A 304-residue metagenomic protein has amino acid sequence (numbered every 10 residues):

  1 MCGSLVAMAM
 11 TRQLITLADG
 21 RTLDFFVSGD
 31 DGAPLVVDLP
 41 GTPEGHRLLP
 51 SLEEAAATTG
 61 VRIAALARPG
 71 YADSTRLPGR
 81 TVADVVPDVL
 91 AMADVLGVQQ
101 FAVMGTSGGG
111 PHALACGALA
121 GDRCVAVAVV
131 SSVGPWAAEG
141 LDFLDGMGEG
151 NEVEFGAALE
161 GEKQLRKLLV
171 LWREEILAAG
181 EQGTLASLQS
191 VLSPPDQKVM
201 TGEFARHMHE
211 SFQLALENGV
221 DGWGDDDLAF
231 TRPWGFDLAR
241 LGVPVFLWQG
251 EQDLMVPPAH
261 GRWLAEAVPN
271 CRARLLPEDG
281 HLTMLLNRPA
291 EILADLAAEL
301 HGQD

Functional and structural regions predicted by a protein language model:
V6-V27: N-terminal cap/lid segment of alpha/beta-hydrolase-fold proteins
R21-D73: Conserved HGGG/HGGXW glycine-rich cap/lid loop of the alpha/beta-hydrolase fold
D84-F101: Conserved acidic catalytic loop of the alpha/beta-hydrolase fold
Q100-D142: Conserved hydrolase catalytic core segment
M147-F236: Alpha/beta-hydrolase
L241, L247-Q249, D253: Short beta-strand/loop motif that positions the catalytic acidic residue of the alpha/beta-hydrolase fold
L254-H260: Conserved alpha/beta-hydrolase "acid-adjacent" motif
N270-D304: Catalytic active-site module of serine/aspartate enzymes centered on a nucleophile-bearing elbow/loop
